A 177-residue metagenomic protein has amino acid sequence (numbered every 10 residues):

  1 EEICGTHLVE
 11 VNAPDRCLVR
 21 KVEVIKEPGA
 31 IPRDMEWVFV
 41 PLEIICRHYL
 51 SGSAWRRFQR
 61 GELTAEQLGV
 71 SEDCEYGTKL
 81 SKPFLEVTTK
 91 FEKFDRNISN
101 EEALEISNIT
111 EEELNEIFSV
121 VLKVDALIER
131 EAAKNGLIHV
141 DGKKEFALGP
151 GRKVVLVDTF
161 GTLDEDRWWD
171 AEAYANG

Functional and structural regions predicted by a protein language model:
E1-T89: Active-site loop/lid in soluble adenylation, ligation, and acyl-transfer enzymes
G5-V9, A132-L148: A short glycine-rich, hydrophobically flanked beta-strand micro-motif that places a catalytic Asp/Glu for divalent metal
F39-P41, G136-H139, P150-V154: Coil-to-beta-strand transition motifs
I45, H139-K143, L156: A structural signal for short, well-ordered beta-strand segments and their strand-loop junctions that often border
E66-V70, S107, G177: Short, surface-exposed linear patches
Y76-E111: Residues forming anionic-ligand binding surfaces in small-molecule and nucleic-acid pockets of primarily soluble enzymes
I109-V140: A long amphipathic alpha-helix within ATP-dependent nucleotide-binding catalytic cores
K144-G177: Catalytic activation segment of kinase domains across protein kinase-like and atypical kinase folds
